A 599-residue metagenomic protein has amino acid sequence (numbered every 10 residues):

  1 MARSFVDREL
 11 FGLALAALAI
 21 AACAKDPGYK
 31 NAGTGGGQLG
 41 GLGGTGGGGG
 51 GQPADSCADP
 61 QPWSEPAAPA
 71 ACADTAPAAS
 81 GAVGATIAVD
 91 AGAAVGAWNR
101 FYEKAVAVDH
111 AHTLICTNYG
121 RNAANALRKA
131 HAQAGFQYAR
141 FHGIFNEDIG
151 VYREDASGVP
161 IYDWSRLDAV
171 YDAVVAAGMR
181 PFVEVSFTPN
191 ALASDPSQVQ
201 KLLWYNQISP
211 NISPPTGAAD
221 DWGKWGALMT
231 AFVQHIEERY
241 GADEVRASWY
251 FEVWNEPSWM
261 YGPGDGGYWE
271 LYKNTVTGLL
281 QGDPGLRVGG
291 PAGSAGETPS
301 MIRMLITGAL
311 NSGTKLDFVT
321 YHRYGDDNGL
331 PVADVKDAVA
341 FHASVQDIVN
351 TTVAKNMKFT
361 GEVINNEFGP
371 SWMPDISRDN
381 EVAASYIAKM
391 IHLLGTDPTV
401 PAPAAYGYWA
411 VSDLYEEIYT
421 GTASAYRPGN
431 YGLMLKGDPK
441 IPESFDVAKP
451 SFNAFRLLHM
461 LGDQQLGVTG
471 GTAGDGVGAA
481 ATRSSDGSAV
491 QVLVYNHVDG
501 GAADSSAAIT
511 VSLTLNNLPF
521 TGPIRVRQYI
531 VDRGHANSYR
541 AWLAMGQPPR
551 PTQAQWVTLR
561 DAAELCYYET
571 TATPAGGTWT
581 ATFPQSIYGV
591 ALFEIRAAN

Functional and structural regions predicted by a protein language model:
A2-F5, A16-S80: Ser/Thr-rich, Pro/Gly/Ala-heavy low-complexity intrinsically disordered linkers and tails of secreted extracellular
C57-G135, T277: N-terminal carbohydrate-binding accessory modules
C57-T75, C116-N122, R153-I161, S194-D220 (+2 more regions): Surface-exposed intrinsically disordered loops and tails
A126, D326-I376, P401-W409: Glycoside hydrolase catalytic-domain groove-lining segments
A134-K336, D347, T351: Substrate-binding cleft and catalytic face of glycoside hydrolase catalytic domains, especially the flexible beta-alpha
E367-G500, D504-S506: Aromatic/acidic polysaccharide-binding cleft in carbohydrate-active enzymes
G474-W542, Y588-E594: Carbohydrate-binding surface patches
R550-N599: C-terminal beta-strand-rich structural cap/linker in extracellular carbohydrate-active enzymes
